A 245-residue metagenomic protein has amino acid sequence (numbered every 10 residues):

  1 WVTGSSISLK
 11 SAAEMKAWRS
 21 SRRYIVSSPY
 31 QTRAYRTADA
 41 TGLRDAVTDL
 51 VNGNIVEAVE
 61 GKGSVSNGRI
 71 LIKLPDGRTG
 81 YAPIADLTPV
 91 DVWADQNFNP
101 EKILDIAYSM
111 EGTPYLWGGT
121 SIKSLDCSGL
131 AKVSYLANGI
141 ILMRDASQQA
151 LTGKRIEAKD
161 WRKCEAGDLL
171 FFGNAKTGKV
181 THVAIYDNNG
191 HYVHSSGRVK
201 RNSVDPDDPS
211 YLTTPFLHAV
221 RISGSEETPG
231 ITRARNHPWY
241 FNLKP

Functional and structural regions predicted by a protein language model:
W1-R33, A38-D45, N52, V59 (+4 more regions): Boundary regions of SH3-family modules and the immediately adjacent low-complexity/disordered segments in eukaryotic
I7-L9, E14-A17, S21-R22, V26 (+6 more regions): Aromatic- and glycine-rich peptidoglycan recognition patches
T37-N54, G63-N67, T79, E111-L125 (+1 more regions): Glycine-rich catalytic cores of cysteine/serine-nucleophile enzymes that process amide/ester linkages in cell-envelope
T41, V56-E60, G129-K132, I156: Surface-exposed interaction/gating patches
T48, E101, D105-S109, S128 (+2 more regions): Solvent-exposed, polar/charged alpha-helical surfaces in well-ordered, non-transmembrane soluble domains, broadly
N54, G167-D168: Structural motif
Y115-G129, V133-C164: Catalytic cysteine-centered active-site loop
L169-G173: Short beta-strand segments that buttress and anchor functional surface loops
